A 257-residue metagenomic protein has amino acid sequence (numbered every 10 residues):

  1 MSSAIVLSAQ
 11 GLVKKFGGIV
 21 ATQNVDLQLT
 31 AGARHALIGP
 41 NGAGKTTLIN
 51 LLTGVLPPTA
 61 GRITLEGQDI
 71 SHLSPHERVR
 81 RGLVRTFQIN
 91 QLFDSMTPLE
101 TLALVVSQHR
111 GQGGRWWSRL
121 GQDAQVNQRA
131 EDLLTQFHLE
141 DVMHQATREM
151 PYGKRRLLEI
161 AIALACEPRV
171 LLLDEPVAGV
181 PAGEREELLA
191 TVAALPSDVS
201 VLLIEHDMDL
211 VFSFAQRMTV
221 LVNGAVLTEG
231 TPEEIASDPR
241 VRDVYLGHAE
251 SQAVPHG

Functional and structural regions predicted by a protein language model:
S2-G257: Glycine-rich phosphate-binding loops of nucleotide-dependent enzymes
